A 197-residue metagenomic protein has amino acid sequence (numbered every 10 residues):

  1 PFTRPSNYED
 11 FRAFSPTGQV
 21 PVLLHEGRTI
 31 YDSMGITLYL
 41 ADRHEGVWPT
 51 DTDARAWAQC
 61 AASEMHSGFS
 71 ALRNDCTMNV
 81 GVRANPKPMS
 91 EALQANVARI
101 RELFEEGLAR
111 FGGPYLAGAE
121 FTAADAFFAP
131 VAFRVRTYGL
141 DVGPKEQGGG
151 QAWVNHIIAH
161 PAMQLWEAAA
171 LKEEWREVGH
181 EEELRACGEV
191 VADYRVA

Functional and structural regions predicted by a protein language model:
P1-E91, A95, A197: GST-like domain detector, emphasizing the conserved glutathione-binding G-site in the N-terminal thioredoxin-like
E26-G27, P130, L165: Hydrophobic positions within alpha-helical membrane elements
R43, A61, Y138, A169-A170: Residue-level signal for well-ordered alpha-helical positions
E45, F133, Q164: Glycine-centered loop/turn positions within well-structured domains that cap or flank conserved ligand/cofactor-binding
W57-C60, A152, L165: Short, solvent-exposed alpha-helical surface patches in well-structured domains
M65, F69-P161: GST-like fold's C-terminal all-alpha helical module
F104, L108, H160-V178: Charged/polar, low-hydrophobicity segments characteristic of intrinsically disordered regions and flexible loops
A170-A197: Acidic/histidine-enriched, glycine/proline-rich intrinsically disordered or flexible terminal extensions
